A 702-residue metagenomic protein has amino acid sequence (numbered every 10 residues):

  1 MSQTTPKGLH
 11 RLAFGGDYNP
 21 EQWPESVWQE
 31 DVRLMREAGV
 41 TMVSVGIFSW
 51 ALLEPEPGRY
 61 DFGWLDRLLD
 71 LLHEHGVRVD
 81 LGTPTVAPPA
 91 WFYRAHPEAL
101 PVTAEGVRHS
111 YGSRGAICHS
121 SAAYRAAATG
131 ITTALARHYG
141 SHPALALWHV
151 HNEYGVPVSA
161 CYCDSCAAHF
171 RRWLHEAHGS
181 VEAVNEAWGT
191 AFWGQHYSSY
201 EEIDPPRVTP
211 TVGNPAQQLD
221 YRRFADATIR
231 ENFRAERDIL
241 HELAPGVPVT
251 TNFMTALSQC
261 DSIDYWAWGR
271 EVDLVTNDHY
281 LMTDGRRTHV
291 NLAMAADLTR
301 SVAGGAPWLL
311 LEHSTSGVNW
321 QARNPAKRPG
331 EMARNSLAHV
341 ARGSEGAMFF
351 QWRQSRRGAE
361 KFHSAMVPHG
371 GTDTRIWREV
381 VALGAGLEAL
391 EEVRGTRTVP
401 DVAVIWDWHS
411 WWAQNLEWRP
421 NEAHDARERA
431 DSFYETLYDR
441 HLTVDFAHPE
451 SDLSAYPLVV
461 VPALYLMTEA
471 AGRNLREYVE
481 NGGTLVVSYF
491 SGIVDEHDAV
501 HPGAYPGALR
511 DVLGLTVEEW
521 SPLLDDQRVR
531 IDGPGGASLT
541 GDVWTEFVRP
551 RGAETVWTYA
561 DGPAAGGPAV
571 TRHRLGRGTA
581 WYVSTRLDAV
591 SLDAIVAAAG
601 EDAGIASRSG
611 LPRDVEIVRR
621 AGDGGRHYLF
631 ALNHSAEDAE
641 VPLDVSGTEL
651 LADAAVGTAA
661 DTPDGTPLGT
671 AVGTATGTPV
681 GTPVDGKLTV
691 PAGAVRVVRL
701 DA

Functional and structural regions predicted by a protein language model:
S2-V27, V32-M42: An acidic-aromatic substrate-binding cleft motif
L9-F14, G39-T41, H73-V79, S141-A146 (+7 more regions): Short, well-ordered coil/turn segments that N-cap beta-strands
A13-E25, G46-G63, S110-T129, H151-S159 (+7 more regions): The substrate-binding groove and active-site-proximal loops of carbohydrate-active enzymes, especially glycoside
G16, M35, V43, L72 (+10 more regions): Conserved, mostly hydrophobic/aromatic
Q22-E37, A128-A134, L257-W268, R328-S336: Short, acidic/polar
E30-E37, M42-R108, A136, A235-L243 (+1 more regions): Aromatic-lined substrate-binding rim segments of carbohydrate-active enzymes
E105-L274, D278-L292: Polysaccharide-binding and catalytic clefts of secreted carbohydrate-active enzymes
Y200-I203, R207, G246, D273 (+3 more regions): Carbohydrate-binding surfaces of carbohydrate-active enzymes
